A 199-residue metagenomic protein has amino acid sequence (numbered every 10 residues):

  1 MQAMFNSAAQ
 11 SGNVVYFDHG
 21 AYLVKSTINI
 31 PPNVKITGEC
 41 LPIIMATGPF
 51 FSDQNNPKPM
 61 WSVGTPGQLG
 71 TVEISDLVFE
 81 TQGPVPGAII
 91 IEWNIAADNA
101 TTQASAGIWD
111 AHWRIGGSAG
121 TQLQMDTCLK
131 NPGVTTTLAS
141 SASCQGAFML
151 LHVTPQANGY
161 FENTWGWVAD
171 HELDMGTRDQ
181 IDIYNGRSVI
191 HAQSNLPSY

Functional and structural regions predicted by a protein language model:
M1-Y199: Extracellular/periplasmic carbohydrate-active domains that bind, remodel, or depolymerize complex polysaccharides
